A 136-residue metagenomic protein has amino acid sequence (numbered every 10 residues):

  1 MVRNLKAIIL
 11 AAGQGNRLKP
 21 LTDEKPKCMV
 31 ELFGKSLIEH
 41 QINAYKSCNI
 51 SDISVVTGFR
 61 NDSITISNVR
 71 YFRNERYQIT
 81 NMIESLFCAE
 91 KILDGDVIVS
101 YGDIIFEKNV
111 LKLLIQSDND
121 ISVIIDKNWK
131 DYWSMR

Functional and structural regions predicted by a protein language model:
V2-I9, R17, E31, K35-V99: Conserved N-terminal catalytic core of the sugar/cofactor nucleotidyltransferase
N16, F106: Active-site micro-motifs of SAM-dependent methyltransferase domains
P20: Canonical Radical SAM [4Fe-4S] cluster-binding loop centered on the CxxxCxxC motif and its immediate flanking residues
D23-C28: Short alpha-helical oligomerization interface
S67, E107-R136: Conserved core of the sugar-phosphate nucleotidyltransferase
G102-I104: The conserved acidic donor/metal-binding loop of glycosyltransferases
